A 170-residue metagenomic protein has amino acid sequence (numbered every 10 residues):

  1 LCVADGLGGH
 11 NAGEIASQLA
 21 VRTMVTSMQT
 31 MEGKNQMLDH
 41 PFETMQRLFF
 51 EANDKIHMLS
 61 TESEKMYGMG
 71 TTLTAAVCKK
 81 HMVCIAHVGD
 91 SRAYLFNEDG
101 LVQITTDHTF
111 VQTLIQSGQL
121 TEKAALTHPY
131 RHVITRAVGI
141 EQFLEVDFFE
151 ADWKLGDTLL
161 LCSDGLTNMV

Functional and structural regions predicted by a protein language model:
L1-V170: PP2C/PPM-type serine/threonine phosphatase catalytic domain
